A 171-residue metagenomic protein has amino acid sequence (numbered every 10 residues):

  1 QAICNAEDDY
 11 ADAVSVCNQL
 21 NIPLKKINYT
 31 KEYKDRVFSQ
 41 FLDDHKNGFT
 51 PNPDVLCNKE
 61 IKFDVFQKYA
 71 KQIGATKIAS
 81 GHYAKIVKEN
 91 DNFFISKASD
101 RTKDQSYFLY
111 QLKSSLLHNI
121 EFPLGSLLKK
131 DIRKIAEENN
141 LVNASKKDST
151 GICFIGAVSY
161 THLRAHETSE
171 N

Functional and structural regions predicted by a protein language model:
Q1-Y110, E121, D131: ATP-dependent adenylation/nucleotidyltransferase module used to activate substrates
F49, H82, S126, I152 (+1 more regions): Gly/Ser/Thr-rich helix-start
S114-Y160: Contiguous mid-protein beta-loop-alpha structural module that forms a pocket-lining wall or clamp of enzyme active
T161-T168: Conserved small/polar residues in nucleotide/adenosyl-binding loops
